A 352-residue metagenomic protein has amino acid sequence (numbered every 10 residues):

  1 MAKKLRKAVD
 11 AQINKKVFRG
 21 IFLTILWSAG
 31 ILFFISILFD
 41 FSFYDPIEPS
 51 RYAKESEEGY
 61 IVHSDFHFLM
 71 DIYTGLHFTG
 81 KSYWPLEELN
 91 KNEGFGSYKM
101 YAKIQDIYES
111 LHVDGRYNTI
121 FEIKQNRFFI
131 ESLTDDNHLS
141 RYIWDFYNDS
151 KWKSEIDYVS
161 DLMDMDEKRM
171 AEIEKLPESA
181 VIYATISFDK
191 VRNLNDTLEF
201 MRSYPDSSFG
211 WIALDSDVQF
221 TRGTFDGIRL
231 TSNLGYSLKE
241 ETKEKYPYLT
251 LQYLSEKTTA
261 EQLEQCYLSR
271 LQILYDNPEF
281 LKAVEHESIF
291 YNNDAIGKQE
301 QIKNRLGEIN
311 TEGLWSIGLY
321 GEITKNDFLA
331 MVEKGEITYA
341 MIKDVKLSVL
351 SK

Functional and structural regions predicted by a protein language model:
M1-F18: N-terminal Lys/Arg-rich, disordered targeting/topogenic segments
K16, G20-L23, M70, K343: Generic detector of bulky aromatic hydrophobic side chains
F22-D40: Hydrophobic membrane-insertion alpha-helices, especially the h-region of bacterial N-terminal signal peptides
I37-Y320, F328-L329, T338-K352: Loop-rich non-cytosolic ectodomains and luminal regions
